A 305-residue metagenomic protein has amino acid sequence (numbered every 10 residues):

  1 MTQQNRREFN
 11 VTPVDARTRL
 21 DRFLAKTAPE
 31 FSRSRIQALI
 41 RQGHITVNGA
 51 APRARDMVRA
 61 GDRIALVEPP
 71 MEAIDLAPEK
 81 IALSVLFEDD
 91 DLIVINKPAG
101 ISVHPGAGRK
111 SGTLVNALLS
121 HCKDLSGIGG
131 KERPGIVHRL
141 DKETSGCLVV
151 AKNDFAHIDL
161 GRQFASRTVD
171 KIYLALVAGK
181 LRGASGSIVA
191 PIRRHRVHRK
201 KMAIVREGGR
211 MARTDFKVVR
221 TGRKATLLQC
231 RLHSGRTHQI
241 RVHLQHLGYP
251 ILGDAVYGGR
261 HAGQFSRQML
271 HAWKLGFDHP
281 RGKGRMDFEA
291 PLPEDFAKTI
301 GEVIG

Functional and structural regions predicted by a protein language model:
M1-R196, E289-V303: RNA pseudouridine synthases
M1-R35, L83, V197, R206-R213 (+4 more regions): Pseudouridine synthases involved in rRNA/tRNA modification
V67, L176, P191, K217 (+2 more regions): Residue-level recognition of well-ordered beta-strand positions that form the cores of beta-sheet-rich folds across
S145, K171-Y173, I188-A190, T214 (+3 more regions): Structural beta-strand/beta-sheet cores of well-ordered domains, especially the beta-sheet scaffolds that support
